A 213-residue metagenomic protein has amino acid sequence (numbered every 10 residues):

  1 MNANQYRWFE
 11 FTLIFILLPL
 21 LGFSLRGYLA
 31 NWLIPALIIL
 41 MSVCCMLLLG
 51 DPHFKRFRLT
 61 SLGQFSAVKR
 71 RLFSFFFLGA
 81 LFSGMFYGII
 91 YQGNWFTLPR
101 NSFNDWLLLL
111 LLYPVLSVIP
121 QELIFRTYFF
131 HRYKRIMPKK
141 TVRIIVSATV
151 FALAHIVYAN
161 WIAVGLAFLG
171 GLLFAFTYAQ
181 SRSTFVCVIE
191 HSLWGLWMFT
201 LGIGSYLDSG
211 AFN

Functional and structural regions predicted by a protein language model:
M1-S66, G204-N213: N-terminal, membrane-interfacial amphipathic/helix-forming hydrophobic leader that caps and precedes the first
T12, K69-F73, F77, L107-L110 (+3 more regions): Hydrophobic alpha-helical transmembrane segments
L13, P35-V43, L107-L112, I124 (+1 more regions): Membrane-embedded alpha-helical segments of multi-pass membrane proteins, especially the transmembrane helices
F23-N31, N94-P99, H155-I162: Membrane-interface helix caps and helix-loop-helix hairpins in membrane proteins
R56-S117, R135-I136, A211: Juxtamembrane helix-loop-helix connectors linking adjacent transmembrane helices in multi-pass membrane enzymes
A80-S83, R143-H155, G171: Small-polar-interrupted transmembrane alpha-helices in polytopic inner-membrane proteins
L123-V146, A179-S183: Membrane-interface helix/loop boundary segments of multi-pass membrane proteins
A163-N213: Functionally important transmembrane alpha-helices
